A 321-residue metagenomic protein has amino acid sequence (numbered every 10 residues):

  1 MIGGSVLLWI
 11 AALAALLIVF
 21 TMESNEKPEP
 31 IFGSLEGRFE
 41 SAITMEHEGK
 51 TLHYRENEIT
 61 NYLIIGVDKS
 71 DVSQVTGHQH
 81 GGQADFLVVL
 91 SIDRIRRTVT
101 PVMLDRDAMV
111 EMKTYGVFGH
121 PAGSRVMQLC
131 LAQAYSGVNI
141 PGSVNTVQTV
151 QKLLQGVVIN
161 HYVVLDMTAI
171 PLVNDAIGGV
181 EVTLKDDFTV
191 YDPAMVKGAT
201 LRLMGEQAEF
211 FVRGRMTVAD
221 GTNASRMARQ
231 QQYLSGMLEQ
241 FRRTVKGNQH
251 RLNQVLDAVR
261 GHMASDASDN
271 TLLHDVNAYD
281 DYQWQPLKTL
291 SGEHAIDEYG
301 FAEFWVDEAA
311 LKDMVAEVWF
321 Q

Functional and structural regions predicted by a protein language model:
M1-Q321: Non-catalytic, solvent-exposed segments at the cell envelope interface
